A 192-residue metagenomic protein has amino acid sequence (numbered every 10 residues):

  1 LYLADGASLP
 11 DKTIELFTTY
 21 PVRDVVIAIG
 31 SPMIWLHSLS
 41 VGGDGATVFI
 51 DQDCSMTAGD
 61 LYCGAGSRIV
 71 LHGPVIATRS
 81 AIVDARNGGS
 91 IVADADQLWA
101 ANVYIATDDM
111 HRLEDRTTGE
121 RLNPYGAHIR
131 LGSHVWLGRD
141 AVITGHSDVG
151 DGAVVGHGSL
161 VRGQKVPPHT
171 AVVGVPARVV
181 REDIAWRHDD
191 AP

Functional and structural regions predicted by a protein language model:
L1-F17, D24-M33: Long, compositionally biased low-complexity segments enriched in polar/charged residues
D5, T18, T107, G174: Pocket-edge structural micro-motifs
P10, P21, P32, P74 (+2 more regions): Proline-rich intrinsically disordered, low-complexity coils
R23-D148, S159, Q164, V175-P176 (+1 more regions): Flexible, glycine/small-residue-enriched loop-and-beta-strand segment within the central core of proteins
P168-T170, V175-V179, I184-A191: Conserved beta-strand-loop-alpha-helix hinge in the C-terminal portion of ABC ATPase nucleotide-binding domains
